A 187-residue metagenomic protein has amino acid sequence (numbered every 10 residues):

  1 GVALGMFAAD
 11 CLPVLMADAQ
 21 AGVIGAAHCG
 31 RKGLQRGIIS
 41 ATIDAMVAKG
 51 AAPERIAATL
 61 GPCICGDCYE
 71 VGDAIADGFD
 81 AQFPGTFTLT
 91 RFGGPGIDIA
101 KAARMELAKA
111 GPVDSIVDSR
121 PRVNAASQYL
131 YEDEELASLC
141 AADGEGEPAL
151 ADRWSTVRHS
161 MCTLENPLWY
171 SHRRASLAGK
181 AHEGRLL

Functional and structural regions predicted by a protein language model:
G1-L187: Active-site microenvironment for binding and transforming phosphate-containing groups
